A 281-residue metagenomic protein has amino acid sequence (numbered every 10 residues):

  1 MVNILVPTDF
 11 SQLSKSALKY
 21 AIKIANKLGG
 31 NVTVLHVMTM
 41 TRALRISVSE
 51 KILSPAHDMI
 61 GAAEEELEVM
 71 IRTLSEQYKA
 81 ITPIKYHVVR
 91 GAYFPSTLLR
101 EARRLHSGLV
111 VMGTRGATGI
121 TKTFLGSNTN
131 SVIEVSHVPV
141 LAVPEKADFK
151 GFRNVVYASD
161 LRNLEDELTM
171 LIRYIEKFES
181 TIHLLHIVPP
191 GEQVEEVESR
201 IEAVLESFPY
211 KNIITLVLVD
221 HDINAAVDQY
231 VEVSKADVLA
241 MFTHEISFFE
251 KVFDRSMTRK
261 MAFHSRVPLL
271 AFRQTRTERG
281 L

Functional and structural regions predicted by a protein language model:
M1-L53, N154-V217, V233-V238, H264 (+1 more regions): Small/aliphatic-rich secondary-structure junction motif
V37, R115, E145-K146, I187 (+2 more regions): Short, ordered loop/turn segments at secondary-structure junctions
I52-E66: A short acidic, glycine-rich active-site loop that binds or catalyzes chemistry on phosphate/adenosine moieties
R72-V110, F208-R259, F263, V267 (+1 more regions): Structural beta-alpha unit
M112-T114, P139-E145, L269-R273: Short beta-strand elements of ligand-binding domains
G119-F124, F249-F253: Glycine/threonine-rich flexible loop motifs
F124-S127, V138-P144, L161-I172: Active-site glycine-rich loop that binds ribose-phosphate moieties when present
L125-N128, E198-I201, F253-T258: Charged helix-capping and loop-helix junction motifs
